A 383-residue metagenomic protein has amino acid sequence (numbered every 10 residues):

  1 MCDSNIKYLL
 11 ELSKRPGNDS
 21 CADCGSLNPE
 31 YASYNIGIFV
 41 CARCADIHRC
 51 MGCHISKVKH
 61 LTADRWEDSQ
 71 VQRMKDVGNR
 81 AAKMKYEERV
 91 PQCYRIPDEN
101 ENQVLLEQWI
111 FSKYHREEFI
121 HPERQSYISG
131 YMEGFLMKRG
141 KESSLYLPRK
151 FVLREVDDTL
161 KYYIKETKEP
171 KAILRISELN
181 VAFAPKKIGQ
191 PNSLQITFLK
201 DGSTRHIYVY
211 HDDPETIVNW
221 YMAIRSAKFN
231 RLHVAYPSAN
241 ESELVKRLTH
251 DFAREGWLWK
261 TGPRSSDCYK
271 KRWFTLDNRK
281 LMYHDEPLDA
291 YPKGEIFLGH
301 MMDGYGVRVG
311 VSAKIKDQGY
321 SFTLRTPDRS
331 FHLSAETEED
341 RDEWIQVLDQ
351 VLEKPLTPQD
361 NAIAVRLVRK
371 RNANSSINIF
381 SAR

Functional and structural regions predicted by a protein language model:
M1-D3, D23, A63-W66, K83-Q92 (+3 more regions): Surface-exposed beta-strand-to-loop junctions that form interaction patches on eukaryotic regulatory domains
M1-S13, A42-S126: Cys/His-rich, Zn2+-coordinating zinc-finger modules
C21-C24, C41: Short cysteine-rich clusters marking metal-coordination/redox-active sites
L27-I36, Y269: Canonical RING-type zinc finger of E3 ubiquitin-protein ligases
D98-I128, K186, R205-V245: Eukaryotic cytoplasmic intrinsically disordered, serine/threonine/proline-rich low-complexity regulatory regions
I128-Y131, F229-D285, D289-Y291, L298 (+2 more regions): Disordered regulatory linkers adjacent to lipid/PI-binding modules
Y131-L174, W220, A253-I296, W344: Polybasic phosphoinositide-binding surfaces of eukaryotic membrane-targeting domains
S143-R149, V181-R231, S265-K271, G306-V368 (+1 more regions): Canonical pleckstrin homology
